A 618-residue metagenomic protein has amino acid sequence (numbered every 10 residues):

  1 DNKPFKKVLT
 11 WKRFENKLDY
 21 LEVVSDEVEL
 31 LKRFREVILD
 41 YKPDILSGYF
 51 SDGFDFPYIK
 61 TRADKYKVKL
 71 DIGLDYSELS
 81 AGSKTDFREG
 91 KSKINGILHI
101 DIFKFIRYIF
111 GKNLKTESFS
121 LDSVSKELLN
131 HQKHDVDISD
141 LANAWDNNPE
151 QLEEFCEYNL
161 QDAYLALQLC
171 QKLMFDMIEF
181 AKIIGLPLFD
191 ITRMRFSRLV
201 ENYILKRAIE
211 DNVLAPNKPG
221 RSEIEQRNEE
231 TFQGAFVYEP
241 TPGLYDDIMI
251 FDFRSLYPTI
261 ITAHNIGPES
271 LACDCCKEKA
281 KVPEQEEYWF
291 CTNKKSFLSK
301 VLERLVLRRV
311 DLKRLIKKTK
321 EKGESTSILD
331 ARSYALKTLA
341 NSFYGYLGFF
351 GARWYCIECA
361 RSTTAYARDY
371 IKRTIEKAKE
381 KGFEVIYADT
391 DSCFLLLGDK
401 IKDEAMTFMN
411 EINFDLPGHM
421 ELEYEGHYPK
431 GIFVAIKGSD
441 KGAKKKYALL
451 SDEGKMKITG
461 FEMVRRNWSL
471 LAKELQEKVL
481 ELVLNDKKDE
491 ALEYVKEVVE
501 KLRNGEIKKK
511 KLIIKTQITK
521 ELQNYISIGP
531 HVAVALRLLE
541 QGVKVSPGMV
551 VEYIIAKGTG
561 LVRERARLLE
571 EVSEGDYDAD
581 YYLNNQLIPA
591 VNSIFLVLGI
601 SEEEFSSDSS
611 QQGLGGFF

Functional and structural regions predicted by a protein language model:
F5-L9, N16-S25, F56, K65-A163: Active-site-proximal helix-loop-helix substrate-binding element of RNase H-like nuclease domains
N16-Y20, D40-I45, N147-E154, V237-D246 (+8 more regions): Glycine- and acidic
F34-Y58: Proline-aspartate-enriched helix->loop->beta-strand connector
E89, E223-L347, G438-T459: Catalytic nucleotidyl-transfer cores of nucleotide-processing enzymes
A142-H264, S325-D369, R373-I375, Y387 (+2 more regions): Common nucleic-acid-contacting/processivity interface regions adjacent to the catalytic cores of nucleic-acid enzymes
R309, G382-L396: Catalytic palm active-site di-aspartate
C393-T407: Catalytic palm subdomain of template-directed nucleic-acid polymerases, centered on the conserved carboxylate motif
M406-N413, P417-F618: C-terminal, non-catalytic extensions of nucleic-acid polymerases
